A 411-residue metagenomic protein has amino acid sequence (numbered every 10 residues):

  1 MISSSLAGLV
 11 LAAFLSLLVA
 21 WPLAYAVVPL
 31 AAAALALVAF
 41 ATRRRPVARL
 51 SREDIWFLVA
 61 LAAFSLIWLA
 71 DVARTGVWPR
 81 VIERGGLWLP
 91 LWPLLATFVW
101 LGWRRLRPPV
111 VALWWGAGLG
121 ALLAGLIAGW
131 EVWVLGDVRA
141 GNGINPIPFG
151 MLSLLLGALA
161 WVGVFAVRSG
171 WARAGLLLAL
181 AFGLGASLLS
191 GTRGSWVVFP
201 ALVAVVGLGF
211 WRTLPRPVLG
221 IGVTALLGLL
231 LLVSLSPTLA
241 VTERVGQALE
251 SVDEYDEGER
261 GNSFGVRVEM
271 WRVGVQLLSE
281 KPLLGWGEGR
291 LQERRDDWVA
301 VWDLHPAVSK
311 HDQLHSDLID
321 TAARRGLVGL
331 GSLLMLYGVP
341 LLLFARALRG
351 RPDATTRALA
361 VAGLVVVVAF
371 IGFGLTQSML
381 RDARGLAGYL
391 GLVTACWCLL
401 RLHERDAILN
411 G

Functional and structural regions predicted by a protein language model:
M1-R80, V99-V111, W115, A166-R173 (+2 more regions): Transmembrane signal-anchor hairpin modules in multi-pass inner-membrane enzymes, especially those that act on
V10-L15, W92-L101, R105-G136, I144-T213 (+5 more regions): Alpha-helical transmembrane segments of multi-pass inner-membrane proteins
P22-V28, E83-L89, G141-L156, G194 (+2 more regions): Membrane-interface micro-motifs in multi-pass membrane enzymes
V27-A33, G194-V205, L330-L334: Transmembrane-embedded, aromatic-rich helix segments that form part of the hydrophobic channel/pocket engaging
L189, F210-E257, R272-E280, E288: A membrane-periplasm/extracellular boundary helix in multi-pass inner-membrane enzymes that assemble envelope glycans
E257-V266, L284-R325: Long extracytoplasmic/lumenal interhelical loops at the membrane interface of multi-pass membrane proteins
R325-V368: Hydrophobic transmembrane alpha-helices and their immediate junctions
L336, A362-G411: Transmembrane alpha-helices of multi-pass inner-membrane enzymes
